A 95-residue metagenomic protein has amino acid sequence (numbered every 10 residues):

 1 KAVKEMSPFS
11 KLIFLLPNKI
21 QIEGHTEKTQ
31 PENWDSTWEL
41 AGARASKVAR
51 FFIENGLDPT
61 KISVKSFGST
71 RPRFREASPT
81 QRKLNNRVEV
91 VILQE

Functional and structural regions predicted by a protein language model:
K1-L15, K19, H25-E95: Periplasmic OmpA-like peptidoglycan-binding domain that tethers envelope proteins to the cell wall
